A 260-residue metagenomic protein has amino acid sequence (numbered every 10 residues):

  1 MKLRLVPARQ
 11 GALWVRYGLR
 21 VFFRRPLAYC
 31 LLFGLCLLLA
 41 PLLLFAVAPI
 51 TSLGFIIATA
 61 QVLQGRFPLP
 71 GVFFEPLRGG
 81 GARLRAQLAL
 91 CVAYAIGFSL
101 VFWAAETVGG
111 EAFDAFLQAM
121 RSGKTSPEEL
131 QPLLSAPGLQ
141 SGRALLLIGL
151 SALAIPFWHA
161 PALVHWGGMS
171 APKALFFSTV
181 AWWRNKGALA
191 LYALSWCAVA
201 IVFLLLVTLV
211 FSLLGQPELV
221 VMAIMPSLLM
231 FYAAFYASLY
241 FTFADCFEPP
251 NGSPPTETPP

Functional and structural regions predicted by a protein language model:
M1-P260: Hydrophobic alpha-helical membrane segments
